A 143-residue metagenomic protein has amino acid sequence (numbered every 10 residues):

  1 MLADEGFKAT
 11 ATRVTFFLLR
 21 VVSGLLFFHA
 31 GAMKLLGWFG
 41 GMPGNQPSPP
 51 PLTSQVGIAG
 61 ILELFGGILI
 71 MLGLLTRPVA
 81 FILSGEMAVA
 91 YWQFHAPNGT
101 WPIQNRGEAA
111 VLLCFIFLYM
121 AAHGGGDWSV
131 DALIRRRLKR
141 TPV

Functional and structural regions predicted by a protein language model:
M1-L36, T53-I61, F65, L72-V143: Extended, low-polarity transmembrane helix blocks
F39: Conserved catalytic-core motifs of eukaryotic protein kinase domains, centered on the activation segment
M42-S54: Perimembrane loop-to-helix junctions flanking transmembrane segments
